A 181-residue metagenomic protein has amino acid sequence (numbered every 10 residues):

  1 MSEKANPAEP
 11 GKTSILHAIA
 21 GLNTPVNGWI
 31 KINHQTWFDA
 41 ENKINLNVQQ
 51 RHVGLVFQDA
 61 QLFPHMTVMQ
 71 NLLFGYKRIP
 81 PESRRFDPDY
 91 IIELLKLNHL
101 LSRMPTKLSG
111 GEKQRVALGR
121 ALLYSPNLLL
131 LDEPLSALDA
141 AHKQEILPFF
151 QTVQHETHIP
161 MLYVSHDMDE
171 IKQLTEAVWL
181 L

Functional and structural regions predicted by a protein language model:
A20: Helix-to-loop junction immediately C-terminal to a conserved catalytic motif
W37-G54, R78: ABC ATPase NBD coupling module
S83-L100, Q151-T152: Conserved ABC ATPase "signature" region
M104-L108, E112-Q114: Conserved ABC ATPase signature
L123-N127: A short, proline-enriched helix->beta-strand linker immediately N-terminal to the Walker B motif in ABC-type P-loop
L129-E133: Catalytic Walker B motif of ABC-type/P-loop ATPase nucleotide-binding domains
H158-V164: Conserved H-loop
